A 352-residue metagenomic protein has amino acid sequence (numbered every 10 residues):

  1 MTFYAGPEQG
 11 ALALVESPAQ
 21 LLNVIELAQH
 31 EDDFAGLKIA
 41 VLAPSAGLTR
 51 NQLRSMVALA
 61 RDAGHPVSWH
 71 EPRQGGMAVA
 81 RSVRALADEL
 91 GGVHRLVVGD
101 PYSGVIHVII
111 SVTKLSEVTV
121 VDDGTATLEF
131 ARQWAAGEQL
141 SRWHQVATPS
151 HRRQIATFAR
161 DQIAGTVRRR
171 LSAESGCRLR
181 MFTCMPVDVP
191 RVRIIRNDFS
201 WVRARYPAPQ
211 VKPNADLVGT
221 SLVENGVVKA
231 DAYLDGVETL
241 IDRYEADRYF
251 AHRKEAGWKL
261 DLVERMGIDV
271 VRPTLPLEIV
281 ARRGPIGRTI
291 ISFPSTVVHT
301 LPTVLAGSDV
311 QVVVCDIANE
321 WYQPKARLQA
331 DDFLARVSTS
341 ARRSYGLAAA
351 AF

Functional and structural regions predicted by a protein language model:
L12-Q139, V298: Active-site and donor-binding regions of nucleotide-sugar-utilizing enzymes
A43, D100-P101, V118-T125, P213-V223 (+2 more regions): Short loop/turn segments at strand-loop or loop-helix junctions that form parts of catalytic or ligand-binding pockets
R54-H70, L115-V118, A135-L140, D247 (+3 more regions): Active-site regions of enzymes building and remodeling cell-envelope glycoconjugates
E129, A135-G219: A nucleotide-sugar donor-handling region in carbohydrate enzymes
A215-A251, E255: Conserved catalytic-core segment of nucleotide-activated headgroup transferases in glycan assembly
A256-H299: Donor nucleotide-activated moiety binding/catalytic core segment of transferases that use nucleotide-activated donors
P276-I279, P294-T300, S308-Y322: Short glycine/proline-centered loop/turn elements that form peptide/ligand docking sites
Y322-F352: Leloir-type glycosyltransferase catalytic cores
